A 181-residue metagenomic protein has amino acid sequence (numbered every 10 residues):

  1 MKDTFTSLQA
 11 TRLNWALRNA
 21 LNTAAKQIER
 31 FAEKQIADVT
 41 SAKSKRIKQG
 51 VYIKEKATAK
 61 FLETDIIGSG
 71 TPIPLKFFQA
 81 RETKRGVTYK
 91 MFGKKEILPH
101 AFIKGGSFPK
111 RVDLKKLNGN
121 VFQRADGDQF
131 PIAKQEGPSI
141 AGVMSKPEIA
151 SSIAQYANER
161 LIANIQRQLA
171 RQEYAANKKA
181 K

Functional and structural regions predicted by a protein language model:
M1-K181: Short, Lys/Arg-rich flexible segments
